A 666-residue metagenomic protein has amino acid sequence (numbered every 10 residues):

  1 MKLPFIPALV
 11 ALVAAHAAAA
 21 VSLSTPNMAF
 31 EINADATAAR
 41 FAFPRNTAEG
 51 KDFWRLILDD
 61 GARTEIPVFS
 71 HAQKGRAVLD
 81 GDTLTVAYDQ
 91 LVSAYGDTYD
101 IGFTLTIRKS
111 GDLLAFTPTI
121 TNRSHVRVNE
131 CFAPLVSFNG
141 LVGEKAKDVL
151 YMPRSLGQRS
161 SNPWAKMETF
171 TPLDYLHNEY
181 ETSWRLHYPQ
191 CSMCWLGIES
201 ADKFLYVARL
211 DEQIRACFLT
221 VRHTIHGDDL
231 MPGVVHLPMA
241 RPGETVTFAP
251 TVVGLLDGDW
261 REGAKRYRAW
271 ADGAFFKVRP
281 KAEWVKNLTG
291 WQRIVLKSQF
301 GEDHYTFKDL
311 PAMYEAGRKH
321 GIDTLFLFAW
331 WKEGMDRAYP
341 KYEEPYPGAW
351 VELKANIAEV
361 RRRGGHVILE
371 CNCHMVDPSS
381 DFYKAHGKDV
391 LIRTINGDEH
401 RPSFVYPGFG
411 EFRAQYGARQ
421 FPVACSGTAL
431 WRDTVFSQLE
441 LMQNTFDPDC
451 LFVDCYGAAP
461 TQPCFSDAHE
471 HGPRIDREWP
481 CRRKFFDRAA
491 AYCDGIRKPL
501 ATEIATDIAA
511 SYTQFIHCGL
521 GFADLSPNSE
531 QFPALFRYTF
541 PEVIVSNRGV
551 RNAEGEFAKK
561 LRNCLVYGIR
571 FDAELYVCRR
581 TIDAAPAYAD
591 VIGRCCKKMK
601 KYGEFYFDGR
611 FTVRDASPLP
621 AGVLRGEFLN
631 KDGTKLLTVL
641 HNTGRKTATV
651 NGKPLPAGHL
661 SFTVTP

Functional and structural regions predicted by a protein language model:
L9-A19: Hydrophobic h-region of N-terminal signal peptides that target proteins for export in Gram-negative bacteria
V21-I32, F41, T47-S93, D97-Y99 (+1 more regions): Polysaccharide-binding surfaces and accessory modules of carbohydrate-active proteins
Q90-V92, H125-P134, G157-I368, C373-Y383 (+6 more regions): Conserved structural scaffold segments of CAZyme catalytic domains across common CAZy folds
G233, G243-A249, L439, E478-T665: Active-site-proximal substrate-binding groove within the catalytic cores of carbohydrate-active enzymes
G290-F307, D336-W350, Q415-F436, D447 (+2 more regions): The substrate-binding groove and active-site-proximal loops of carbohydrate-active enzymes, especially glycoside
Q292, L325-L327, V367-E370, L451-V453 (+2 more regions): Hydrophobic faces of well-ordered beta-strands that scaffold small-molecule active sites in alpha/beta enzyme cores
E302-Y305, L369-L441, T445, F522-T539: Active-site-adjacent "subsite" loops/lids of carbohydrate-active enzymes
M313, G317-H320, P345, V360 (+5 more regions): Active-site and adjacent substrate-binding regions of carbohydrate-active enzymes
